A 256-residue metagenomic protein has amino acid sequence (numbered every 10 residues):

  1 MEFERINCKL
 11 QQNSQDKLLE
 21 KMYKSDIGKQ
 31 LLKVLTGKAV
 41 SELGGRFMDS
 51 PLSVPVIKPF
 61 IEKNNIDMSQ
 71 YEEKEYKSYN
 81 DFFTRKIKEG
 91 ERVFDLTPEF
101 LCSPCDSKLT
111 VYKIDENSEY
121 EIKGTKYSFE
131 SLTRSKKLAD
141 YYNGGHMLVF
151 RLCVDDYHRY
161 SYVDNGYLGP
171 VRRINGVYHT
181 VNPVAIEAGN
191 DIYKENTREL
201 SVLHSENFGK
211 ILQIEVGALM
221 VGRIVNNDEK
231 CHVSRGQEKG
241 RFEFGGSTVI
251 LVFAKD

Functional and structural regions predicted by a protein language model:
M1-D256: Contiguous, well-folded functional domains in the mature portion of proteins
